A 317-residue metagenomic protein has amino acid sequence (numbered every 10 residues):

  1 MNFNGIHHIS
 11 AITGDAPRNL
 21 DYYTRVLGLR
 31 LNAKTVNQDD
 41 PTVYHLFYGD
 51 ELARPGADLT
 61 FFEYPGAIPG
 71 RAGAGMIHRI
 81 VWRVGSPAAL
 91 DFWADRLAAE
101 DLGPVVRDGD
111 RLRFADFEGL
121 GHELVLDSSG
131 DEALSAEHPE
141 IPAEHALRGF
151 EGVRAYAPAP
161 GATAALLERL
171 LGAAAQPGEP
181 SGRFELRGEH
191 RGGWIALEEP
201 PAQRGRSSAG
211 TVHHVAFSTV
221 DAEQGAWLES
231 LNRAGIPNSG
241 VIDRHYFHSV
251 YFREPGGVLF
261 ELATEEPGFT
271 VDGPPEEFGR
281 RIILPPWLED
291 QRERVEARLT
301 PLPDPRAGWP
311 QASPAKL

Functional and structural regions predicted by a protein language model:
M1-F3, S10, Y44: Conserved N-terminal glycine/acidic-rich loop preference
G5-G14, P65-R96, D110-D116, R148-P158 (+2 more regions): Vicinal oxygen chelate
I12-P55, D95, A99, V105-D116 (+4 more regions): Core segments of cupin and vicinal oxygen chelate
A33-Q38, Y48-W82: Conserved donor-binding loop and adjoining core beta-sheet/short helix segment in diverse acyl/aminoacyl transferases
T35, D91-G149, P177-A196, R204 (+1 more regions): Vicinal oxygen chelate
F62, H122-V125, A155-Y156, A165-R169 (+4 more regions): A structural feature that tracks compact, well-ordered secondary-structure segments with a strong bias toward
A196-P200, T219-D221: A general structural motif
